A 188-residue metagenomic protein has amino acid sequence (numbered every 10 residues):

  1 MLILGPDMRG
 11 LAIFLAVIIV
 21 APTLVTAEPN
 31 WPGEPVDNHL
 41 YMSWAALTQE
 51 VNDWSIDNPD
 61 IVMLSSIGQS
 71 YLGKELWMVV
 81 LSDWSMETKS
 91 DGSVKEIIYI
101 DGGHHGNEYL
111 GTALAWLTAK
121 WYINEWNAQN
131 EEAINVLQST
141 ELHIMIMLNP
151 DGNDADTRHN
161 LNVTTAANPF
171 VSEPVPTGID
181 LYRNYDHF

Functional and structural regions predicted by a protein language model:
M1, L81-E87, I123-W126, D186: Short regulatory "switch" loops immediately downstream of catalytic or recognition motifs within protein catalytic
M1-A27: Secretory targeting signatures
I18, M63, W77, H143 (+1 more regions): Generic structural signal for residues positioned in beta-strands
A21, V80-D83, I146-M147, R183: Hydrophobic side chains in beta-strands
A27-E75: Short glycine- and acidic-rich boundary segments immediately preceding or forming the N-terminal edge of structured
M42, S70-G73, L81, N107 (+2 more regions): Extracytoplasmic low-complexity repetitive segments enriched in small/polar residues
M78-D91, G103: Short beta-strand-to-loop junctions in surface cap/lid or active-site-entrance loops
D91-H104, Y109-F188: Active-site/substrate-binding loop(s) of hydrolase catalytic cores
